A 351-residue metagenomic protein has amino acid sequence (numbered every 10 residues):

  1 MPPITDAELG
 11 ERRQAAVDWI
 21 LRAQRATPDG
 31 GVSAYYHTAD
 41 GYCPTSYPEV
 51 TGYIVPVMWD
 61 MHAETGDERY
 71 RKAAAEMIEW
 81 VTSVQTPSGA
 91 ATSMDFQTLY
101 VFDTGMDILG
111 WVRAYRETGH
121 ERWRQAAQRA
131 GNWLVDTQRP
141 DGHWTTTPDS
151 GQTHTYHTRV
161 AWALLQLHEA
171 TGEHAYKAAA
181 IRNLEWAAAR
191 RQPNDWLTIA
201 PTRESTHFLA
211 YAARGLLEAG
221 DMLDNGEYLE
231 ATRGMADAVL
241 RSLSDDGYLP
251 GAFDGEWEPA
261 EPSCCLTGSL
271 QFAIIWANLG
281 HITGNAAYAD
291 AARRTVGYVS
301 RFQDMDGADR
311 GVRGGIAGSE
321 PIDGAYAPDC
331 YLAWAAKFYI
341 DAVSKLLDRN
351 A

Functional and structural regions predicted by a protein language model:
M1-A351: Glycan-recognition and catalytic cores of secretory/periplasmic carbohydrate-active enzymes
